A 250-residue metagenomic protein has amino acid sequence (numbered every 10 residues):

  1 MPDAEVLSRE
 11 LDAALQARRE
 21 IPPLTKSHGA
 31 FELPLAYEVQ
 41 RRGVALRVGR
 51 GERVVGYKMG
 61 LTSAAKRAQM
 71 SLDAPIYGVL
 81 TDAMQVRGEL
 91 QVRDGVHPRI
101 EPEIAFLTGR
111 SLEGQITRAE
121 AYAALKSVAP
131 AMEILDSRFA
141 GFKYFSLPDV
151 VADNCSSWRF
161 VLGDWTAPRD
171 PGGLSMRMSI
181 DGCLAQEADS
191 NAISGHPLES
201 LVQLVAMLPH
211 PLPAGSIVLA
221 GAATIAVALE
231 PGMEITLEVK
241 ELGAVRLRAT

Functional and structural regions predicted by a protein language model:
P2-V202, A206-P209, A228-T236, L242-T250: Catalytic-core "active-site belt" of small-molecule-metabolizing enzymes, emphasizing His/Asp/Glu-rich regions
L212-T224, L229: Conserved metal-binding segment of the jelly-roll/cupin
